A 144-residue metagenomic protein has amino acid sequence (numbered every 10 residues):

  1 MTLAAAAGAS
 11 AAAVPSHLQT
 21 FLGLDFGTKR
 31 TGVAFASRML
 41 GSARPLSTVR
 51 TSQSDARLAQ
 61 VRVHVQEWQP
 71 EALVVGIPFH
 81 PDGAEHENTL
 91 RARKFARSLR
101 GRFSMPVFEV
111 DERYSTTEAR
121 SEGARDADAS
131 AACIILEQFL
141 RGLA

Functional and structural regions predicted by a protein language model:
M1-L24, T28-A144: Phosphate- and other anionic-substrate recognition elements at nucleic-acid/protein interfaces
